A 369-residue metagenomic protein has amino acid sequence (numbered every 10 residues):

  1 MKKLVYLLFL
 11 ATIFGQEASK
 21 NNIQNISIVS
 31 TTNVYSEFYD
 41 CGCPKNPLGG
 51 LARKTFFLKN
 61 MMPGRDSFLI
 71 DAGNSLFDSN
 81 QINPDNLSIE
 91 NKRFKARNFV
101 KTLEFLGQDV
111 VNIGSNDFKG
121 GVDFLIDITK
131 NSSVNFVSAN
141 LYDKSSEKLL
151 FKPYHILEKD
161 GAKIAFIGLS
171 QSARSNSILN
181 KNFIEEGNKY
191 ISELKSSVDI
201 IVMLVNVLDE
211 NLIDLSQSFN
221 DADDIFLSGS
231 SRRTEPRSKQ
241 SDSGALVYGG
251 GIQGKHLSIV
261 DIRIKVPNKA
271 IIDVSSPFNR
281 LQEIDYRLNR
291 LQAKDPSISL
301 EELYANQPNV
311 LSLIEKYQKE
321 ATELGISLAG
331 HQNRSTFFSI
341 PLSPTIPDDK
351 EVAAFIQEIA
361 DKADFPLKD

Functional and structural regions predicted by a protein language model:
M1-L4, A96: Structural motif marking the loop-to-transmembrane transition
K3-T12: Sec-dependent N-terminal signal peptides
Q16-D369: Acidic, metal/ion-coordinating pockets
